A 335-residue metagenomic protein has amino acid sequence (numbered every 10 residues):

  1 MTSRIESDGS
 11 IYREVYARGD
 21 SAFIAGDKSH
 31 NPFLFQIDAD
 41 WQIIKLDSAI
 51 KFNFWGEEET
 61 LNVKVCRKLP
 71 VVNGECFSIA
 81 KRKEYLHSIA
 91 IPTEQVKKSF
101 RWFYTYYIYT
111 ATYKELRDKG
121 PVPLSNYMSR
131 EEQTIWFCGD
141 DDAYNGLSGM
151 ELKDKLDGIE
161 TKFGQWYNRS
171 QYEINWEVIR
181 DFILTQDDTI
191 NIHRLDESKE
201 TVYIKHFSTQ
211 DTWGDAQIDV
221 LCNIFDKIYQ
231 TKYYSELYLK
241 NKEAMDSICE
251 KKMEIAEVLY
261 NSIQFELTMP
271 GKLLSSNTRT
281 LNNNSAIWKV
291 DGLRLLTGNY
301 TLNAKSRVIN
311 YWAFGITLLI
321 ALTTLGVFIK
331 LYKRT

Functional and structural regions predicted by a protein language model:
M1-T60: Start-of-domain marker
K28, V290, V327-I329: Short alpha-helical interface elements
I44-I320: Mature, soluble, non-transmembrane domains
L322-T335: Juxtamembrane interface at the cytosolic side of transmembrane helices
